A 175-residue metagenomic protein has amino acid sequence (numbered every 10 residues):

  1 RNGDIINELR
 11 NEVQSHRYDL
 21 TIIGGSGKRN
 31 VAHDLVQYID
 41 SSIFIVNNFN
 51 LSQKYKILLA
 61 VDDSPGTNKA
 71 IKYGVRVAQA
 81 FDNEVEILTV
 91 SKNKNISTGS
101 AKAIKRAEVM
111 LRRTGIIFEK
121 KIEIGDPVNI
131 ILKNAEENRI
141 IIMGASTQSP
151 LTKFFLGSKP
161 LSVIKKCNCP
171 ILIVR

Functional and structural regions predicted by a protein language model:
R1, F44, E86-L88, E119-E123 (+1 more regions): General small-molecule cofactor/ligand-binding pocket signal
R1, G27, F49, D62-D63 (+2 more regions): Structured loop/turn residues at secondary-structure junctions
R1-E8, E123-V128: Charged docking surfaces used in two-component/phosphorelay signaling
I5, K28, A70, K102-A103 (+2 more regions): Residue-level preference for nonpolar/small residues embedded in alpha-helices
I6-L51, E136-R175: Gly/Ser-rich helix-loop-strand patches that form or flank binding pockets for ribonucleotide-derived cofactors
L9, G74, A107, I131 (+1 more regions): Aromatic/hydrophobic pocket-lining residues that form π-stacking "cages" and hydrophobic walls in ligand
K56-K121, N134, I140: Small/aliphatic-rich secondary-structure junction motif
N93-K94, G125-V128, Q148-S149: Short Gly/Pro-enriched loop/turn and capping motifs at secondary-structure junctions
